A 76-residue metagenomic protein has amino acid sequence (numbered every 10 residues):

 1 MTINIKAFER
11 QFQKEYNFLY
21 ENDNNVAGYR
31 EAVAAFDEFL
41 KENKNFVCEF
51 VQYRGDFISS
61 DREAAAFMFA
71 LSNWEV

Functional and structural regions predicted by a protein language model:
M1-K6, S72-V76: Short intrinsically disordered terminal tails
I3-N25: N-terminal acidic leader/helix
Y20-V76: Acidic, low-complexity, intrinsically disordered interaction modules
